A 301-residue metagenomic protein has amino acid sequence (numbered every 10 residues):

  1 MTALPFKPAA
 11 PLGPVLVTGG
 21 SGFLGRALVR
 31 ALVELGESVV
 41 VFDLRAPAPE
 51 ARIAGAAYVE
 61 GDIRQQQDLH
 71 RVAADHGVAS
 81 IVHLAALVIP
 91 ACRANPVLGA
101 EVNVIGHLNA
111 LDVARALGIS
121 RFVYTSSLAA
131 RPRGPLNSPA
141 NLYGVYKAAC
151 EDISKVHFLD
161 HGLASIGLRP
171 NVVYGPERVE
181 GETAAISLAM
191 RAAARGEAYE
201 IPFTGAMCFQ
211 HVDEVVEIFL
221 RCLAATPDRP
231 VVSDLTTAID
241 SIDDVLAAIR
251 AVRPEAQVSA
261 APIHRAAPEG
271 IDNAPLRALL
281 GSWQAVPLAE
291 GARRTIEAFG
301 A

Functional and structural regions predicted by a protein language model:
P14-L35: N-terminal Rossmann NAD(P)H-binding glycine-rich loop of SDR-like oxidoreductase domains
E37-A48: Conserved glycine-rich Rossmann-like NAD(P)H-binding loop of the short-chain dehydrogenase/reductase
A54-Q65: Rossmann-fold cofactor-recognition segment
I63-V102: NAD(P)H-binding glycine-rich loop region in Rossmannoid oxidoreductase-like domains and their noncatalytic homologs
L87-I89, L128-P132, N171-Y174: Active-site segment of SDR-like NAD(P)-dependent oxidoreductases
E101, I105-G144: Conserved Rossmann-fold NAD(P)-dependent oxidoreductase catalytic core, especially the SDR/UDP-sugar
L142, K155-M207, V212-E214: NAD(P)-dependent short-chain dehydrogenase/reductase
E197, P202-A301: C-terminal substrate-binding subdomain of Rossmann-fold SDR/epimerase-dehydratase oxidoreductases
